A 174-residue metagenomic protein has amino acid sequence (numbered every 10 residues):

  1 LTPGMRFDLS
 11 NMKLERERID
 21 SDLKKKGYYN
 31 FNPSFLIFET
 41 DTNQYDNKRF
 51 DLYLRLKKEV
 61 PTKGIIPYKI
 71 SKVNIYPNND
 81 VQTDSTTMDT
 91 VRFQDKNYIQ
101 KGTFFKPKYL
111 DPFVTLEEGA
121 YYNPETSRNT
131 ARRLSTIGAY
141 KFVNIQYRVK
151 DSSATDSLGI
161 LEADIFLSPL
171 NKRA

Functional and structural regions predicted by a protein language model:
L1-A174: Periplasmic polypeptide-binding modules associated with outer-membrane biogenesis and secretion
